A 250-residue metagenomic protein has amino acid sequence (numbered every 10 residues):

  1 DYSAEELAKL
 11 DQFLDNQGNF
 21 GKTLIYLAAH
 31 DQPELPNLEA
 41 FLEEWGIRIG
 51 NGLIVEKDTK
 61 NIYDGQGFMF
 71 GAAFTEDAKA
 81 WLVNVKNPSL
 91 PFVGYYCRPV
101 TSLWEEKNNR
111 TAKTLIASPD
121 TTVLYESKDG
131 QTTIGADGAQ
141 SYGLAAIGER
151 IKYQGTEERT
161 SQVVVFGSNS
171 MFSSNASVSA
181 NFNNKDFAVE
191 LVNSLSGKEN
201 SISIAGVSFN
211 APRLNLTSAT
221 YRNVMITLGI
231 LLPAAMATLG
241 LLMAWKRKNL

Functional and structural regions predicted by a protein language model:
D1-N200: Acidic, S/T/G-rich, low-cysteine, solvent-exposed domains in lumenal/extracellular/periplasmic regions of secretory
G65-Q66, L214-A219, R247-L250: Short amphipathic alpha-helical patches
S161, L228-G229: C-terminal target-recognition/interaction regions appended to catalytic cores
M171, V178, S203-L228: Short, aromatic-rich amphipathic segments at membrane interfaces that lie adjacent to a transmembrane helix or signal
G197-I204, M236: Intrinsically disordered or highly flexible coil/loop and linker segments, enriched in small and charged/polar residues
G229-I230, M236: Hydrophobic alpha-helical transmembrane segments of integral membrane proteins, especially lipid-exposed positions
A237-L250: Juxtamembrane interface at the cytosolic side of transmembrane helices
